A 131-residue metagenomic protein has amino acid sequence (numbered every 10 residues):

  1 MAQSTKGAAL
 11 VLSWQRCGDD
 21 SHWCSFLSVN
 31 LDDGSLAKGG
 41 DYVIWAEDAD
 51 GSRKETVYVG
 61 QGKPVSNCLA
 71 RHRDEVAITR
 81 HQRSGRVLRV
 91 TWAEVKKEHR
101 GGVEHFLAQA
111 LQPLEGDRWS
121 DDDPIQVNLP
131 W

Functional and structural regions predicted by a protein language model:
M1-K63, R71, E98-Q109, L129-W131: GIY-YIG nuclease catalytic motif and its immediate N-terminal context
S66-R89: A broadly used, surface-exposed interaction patch
V76-A77, H81, W92-E94, P124-V127: Short, intrinsically disordered/low-complexity patches at protein termini and at juxtamembrane boundaries
R86-R100: Nucleic-acid nuclease catalytic cores
P113-P130: Coupling/hinge elements of helicase-like and P-loop NTPase modules
